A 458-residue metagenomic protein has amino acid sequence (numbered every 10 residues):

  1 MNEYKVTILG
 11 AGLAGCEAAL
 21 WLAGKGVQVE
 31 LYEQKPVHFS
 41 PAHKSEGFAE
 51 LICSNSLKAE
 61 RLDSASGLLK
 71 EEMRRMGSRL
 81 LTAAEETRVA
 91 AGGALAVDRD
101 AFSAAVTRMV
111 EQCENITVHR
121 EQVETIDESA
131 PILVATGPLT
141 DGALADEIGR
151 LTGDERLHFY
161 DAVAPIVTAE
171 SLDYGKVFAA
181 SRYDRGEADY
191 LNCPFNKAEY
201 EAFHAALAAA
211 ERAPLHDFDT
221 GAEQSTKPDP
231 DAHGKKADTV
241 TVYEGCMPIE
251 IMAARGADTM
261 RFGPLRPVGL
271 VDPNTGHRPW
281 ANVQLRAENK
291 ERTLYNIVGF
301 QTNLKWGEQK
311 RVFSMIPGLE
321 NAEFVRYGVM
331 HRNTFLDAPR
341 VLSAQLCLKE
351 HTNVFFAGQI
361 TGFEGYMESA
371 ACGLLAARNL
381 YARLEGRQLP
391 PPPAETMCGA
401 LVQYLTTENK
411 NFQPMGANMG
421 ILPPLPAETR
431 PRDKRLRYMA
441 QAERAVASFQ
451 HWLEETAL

Functional and structural regions predicted by a protein language model:
N2-A14: Beta1/beta-strand and adjacent pyrophosphate-binding region of the FAD-binding site in flavoprotein oxidoreductases
L20-T82, A394-L405: N-terminal FAD cofactor-binding segment of flavoenzymes
E50-E60, E85-A101: Dinucleotide-binding Rossmann-like beta1-alpha1 core, especially the glycine-rich loop that anchors the ADP
R99-V118: Helical element adjacent to the flavin cofactor pocket in flavoenzyme catalytic cores
Q112-R311: Predominantly flavin-linked oxidoreductase catalytic cores and closely associated redox partners
I297-F363, A370-C372, P390-T407, F412-N418 (+1 more regions): A glycine-rich dinucleotide-binding beta-alpha-beta segment and adjacent secondary-structure elements that constitute
S369-P391: Internal hydrophobic alpha-helix adjacent to the cofactor/substrate pocket in enzyme cavities
M415-L458: C-terminal auxiliary extensions adjacent to catalytic cores
